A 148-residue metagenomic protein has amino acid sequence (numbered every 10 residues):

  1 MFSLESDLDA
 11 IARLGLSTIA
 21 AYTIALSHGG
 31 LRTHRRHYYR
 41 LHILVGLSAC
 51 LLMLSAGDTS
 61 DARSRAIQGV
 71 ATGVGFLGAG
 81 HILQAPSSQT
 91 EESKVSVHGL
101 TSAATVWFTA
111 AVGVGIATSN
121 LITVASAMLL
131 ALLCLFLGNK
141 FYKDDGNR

Functional and structural regions predicted by a protein language model:
M1-A66, T118-N120, V124-S126, C134-R148: Alpha-helical transmembrane segments and their membrane-interface boundaries that form or gate the permeation pathway
I19-S27, G75-L83, G113: Hydrophobic transmembrane alpha-helices of secondary-active transporters and Na+-translocating membrane complexes
T33-R40, S87-T101: Short, amphipathic, aromatic/basic-enriched membrane-interface segments that mark the entry/exit of transmembrane
H42-L54, G75-L77, L100-G115: Small-residue-rich segments of transmembrane alpha-helices in multi-pass membrane proteins, especially helix faces
D61-Q89: Alpha-helical transmembrane-segment detector that highlights a single hydrophobic TM helix and its immediate
I67-V70, G99-A103: Active-site nucleophile and cofactor-binding loops and adjacent substrate-binding regions of central metabolic enzymes
G73-G80, L130-K140: Alpha-helical transmembrane segments and their membrane-interface exit regions
V95, A110-V124: Membrane-helix boundary connector in multi-pass membrane proteins
